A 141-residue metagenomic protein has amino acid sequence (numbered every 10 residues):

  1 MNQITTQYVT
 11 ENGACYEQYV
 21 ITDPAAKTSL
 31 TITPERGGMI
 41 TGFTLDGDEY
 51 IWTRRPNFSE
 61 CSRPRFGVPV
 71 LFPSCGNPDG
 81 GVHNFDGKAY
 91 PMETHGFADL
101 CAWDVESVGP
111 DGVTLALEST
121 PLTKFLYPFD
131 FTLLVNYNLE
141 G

Functional and structural regions predicted by a protein language model:
M1-E140: Surface-exposed acidic/polar loop and edge beta-strand patches at domain peripheries
